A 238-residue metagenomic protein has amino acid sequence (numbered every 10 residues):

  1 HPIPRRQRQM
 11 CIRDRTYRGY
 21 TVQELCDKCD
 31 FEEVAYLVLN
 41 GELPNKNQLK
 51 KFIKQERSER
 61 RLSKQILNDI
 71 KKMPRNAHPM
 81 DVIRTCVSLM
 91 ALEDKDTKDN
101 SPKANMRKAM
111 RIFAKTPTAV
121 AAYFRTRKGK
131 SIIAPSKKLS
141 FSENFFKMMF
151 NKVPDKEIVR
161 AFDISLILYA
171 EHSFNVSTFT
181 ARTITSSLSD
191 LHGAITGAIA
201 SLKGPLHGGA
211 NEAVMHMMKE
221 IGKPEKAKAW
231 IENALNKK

Functional and structural regions predicted by a protein language model:
H1-R8, I12: Single conserved hydrophobic/aromatic residue that forms the stacking wall/gate of nucleotide- or nucleobase-binding
Y17-E24, A35-N40, P44, Q48: Feature marking long nucleic-acid-engaging regions of large polymerase/nuclease enzymes
G19-E24, D69-R75, T183-S189, I199-P205: A short glycine/serine-rich beta->alpha loop
Y36-N45, P79-I83, I112-K115, V176 (+1 more regions): Conserved phosphate/anionic-ligand binding catalytic regions in large, soluble enzymes, centered on
K46-K71: Active-site-surrounding "flap" and adjacent substrate/cofactor-binding loops of secreted or lumenal enzymes, prototyped
I66, K72-V82, E225-K238: A structural-propensity feature for long, helix-poor, extended segments
K71-K128: Internal, well-ordered alpha/beta segment that forms a basic, Gly-enriched binding/recognition surface
T118, R125-T196, S201, H216-K238: Accessory "access/gating" subregions that flank catalytic or transport cores
